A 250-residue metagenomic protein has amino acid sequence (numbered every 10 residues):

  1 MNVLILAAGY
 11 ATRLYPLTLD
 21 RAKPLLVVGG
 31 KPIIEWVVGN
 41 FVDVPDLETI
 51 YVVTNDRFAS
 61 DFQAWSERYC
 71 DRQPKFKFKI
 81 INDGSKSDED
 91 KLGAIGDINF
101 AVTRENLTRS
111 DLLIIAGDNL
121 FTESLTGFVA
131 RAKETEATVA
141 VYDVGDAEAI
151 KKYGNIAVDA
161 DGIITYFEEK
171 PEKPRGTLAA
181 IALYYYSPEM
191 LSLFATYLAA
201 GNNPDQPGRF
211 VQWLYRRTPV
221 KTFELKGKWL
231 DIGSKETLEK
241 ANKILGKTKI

Functional and structural regions predicted by a protein language model:
N2-I5, R13, V27, K31-I114: Conserved N-terminal catalytic core of the sugar/cofactor nucleotidyltransferase
L19-K23: Short alpha-helical oligomerization interface
L25, I156-V158, T222: A structural signal for short hydrophobic beta-strand segments in well-ordered beta-sheet cores
V38-G39, Q63, T122-E134, L191: Short alpha-helix within the catalytic core of nucleotide-sugar-dependent glycosyltransferases
G117-L120: The conserved acidic donor/metal-binding loop of glycosyltransferases
E123-K151: Conserved donor-nucleotide/metal-binding helix-loop-beta segment in metal-dependent transferases, i.e., the alpha-helix
V129-A130, I163-D231, K235-I250: Catalytic-core segments of class I nucleotidyltransferases/pyrophosphorylases that form NMP-activated intermediates
E148-T165: Conserved catalytic core of nucleotide-sugar-dependent glycosyltransferases
